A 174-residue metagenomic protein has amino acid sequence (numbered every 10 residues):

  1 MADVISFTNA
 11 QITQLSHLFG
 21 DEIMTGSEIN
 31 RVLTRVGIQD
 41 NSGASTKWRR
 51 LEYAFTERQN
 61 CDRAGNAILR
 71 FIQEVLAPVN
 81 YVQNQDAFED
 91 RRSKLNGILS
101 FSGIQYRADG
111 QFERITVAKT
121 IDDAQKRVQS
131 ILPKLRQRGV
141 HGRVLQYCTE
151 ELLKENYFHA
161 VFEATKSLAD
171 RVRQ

Functional and structural regions predicted by a protein language model:
M1-Q39: Short terminal alpha-helical segments
I5-F7, Q59-R63, L152-H159: Structural motif
T13, Y53, Q146-Y147: Positions in alpha-helical segments
S27, N66, G142, F158-T165: Non-catalytic, well-ordered alpha-helical scaffold segments
T34, D40-R143: Internal, Lys/Arg-enriched amphipathic helical interaction segments that engage polyanionic partners
R138-N156: A long, hydrophobic alpha-helical segment
N156-F162, A169-Q174: Amphipathic, oligomerization/interface secondary-structure segments
